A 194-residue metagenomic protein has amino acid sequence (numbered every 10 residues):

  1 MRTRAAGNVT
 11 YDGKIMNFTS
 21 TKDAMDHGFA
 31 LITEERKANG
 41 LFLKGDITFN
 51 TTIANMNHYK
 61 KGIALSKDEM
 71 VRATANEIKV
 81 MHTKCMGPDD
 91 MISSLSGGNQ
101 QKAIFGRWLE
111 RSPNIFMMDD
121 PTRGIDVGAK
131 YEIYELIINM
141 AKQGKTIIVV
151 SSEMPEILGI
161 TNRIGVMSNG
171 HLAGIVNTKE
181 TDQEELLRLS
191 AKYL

Functional and structural regions predicted by a protein language model:
M1-L194: Glycine-rich phosphate-binding loops of nucleotide-dependent enzymes
